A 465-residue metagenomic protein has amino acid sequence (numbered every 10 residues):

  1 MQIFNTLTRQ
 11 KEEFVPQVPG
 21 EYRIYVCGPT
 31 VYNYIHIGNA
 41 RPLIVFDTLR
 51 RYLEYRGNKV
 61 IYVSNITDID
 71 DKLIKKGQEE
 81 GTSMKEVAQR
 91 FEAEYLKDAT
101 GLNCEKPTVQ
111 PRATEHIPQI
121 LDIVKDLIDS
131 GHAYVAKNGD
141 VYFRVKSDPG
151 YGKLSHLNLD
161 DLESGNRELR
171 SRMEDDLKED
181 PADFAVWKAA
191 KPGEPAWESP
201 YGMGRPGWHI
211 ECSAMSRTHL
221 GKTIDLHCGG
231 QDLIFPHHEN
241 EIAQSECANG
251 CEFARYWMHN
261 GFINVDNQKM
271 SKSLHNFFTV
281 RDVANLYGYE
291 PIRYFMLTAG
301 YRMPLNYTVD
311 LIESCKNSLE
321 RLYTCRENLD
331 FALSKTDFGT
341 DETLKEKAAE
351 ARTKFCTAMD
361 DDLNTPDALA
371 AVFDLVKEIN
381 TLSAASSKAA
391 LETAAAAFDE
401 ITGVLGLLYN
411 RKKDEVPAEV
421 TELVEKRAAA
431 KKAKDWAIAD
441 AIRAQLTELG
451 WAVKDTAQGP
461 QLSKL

Functional and structural regions predicted by a protein language model:
M1-Y32, D47, K97, P118-D330: Alpha-helical recognition segments enriched in aromatics with Gly/Pro capping that present substrate-recognition
T8-E13, Q17-E105, Q458-L462: N-terminal, positively charged nucleic-acid-binding surface of large information/translation enzymes
N58, H132, W451: Short phosphate-binding/catalytic loops that engage adenosine nucleotides
I66-D70, E92-Y95, E105-I120, N138-S147: Short, glycine/charge-rich beta-strand/loop segments that flank catalytic centers and engage negatively charged groups
Q78-M84, T108-T114, G230: The substrate-binding groove and active-site-proximal loops of carbohydrate-active enzymes, especially glycoside
K269-M270, F277-L465: Structural preference for alpha-helix termini/caps and helix-kink/transition segments
